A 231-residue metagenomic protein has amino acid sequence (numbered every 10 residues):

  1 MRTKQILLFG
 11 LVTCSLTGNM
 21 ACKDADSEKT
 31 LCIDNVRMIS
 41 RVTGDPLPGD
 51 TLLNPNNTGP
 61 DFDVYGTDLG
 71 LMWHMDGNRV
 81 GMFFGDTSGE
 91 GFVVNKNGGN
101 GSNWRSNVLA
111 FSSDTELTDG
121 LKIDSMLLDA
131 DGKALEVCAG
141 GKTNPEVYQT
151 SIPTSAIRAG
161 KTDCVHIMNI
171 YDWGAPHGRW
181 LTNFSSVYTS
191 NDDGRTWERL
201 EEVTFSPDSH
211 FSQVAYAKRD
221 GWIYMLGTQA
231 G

Functional and structural regions predicted by a protein language model:
M1-S27: Bacterial Sec-dependent N-terminal signal peptides
D26-N169, L181: N-terminal regions that are enriched for targeting/export leaders and immediately downstream pro/stem segments
T154, P207-A215: Repeated scaffold domains used in trafficking and secretory/extracellular systems, primarily beta-propellers
P176-N183: Short, solvent-exposed loop/turn segments at conserved positions within beta-propeller repeat blades
S190-E198: Asp-box/BNR beta-propeller loop motif
E202-F205: Short loop/turn motifs that cap or connect beta-strands within the blades of beta-propeller-type repeat domains
A217-G231: Active-site cradle of extracellular carbohydrate-active enzymes
